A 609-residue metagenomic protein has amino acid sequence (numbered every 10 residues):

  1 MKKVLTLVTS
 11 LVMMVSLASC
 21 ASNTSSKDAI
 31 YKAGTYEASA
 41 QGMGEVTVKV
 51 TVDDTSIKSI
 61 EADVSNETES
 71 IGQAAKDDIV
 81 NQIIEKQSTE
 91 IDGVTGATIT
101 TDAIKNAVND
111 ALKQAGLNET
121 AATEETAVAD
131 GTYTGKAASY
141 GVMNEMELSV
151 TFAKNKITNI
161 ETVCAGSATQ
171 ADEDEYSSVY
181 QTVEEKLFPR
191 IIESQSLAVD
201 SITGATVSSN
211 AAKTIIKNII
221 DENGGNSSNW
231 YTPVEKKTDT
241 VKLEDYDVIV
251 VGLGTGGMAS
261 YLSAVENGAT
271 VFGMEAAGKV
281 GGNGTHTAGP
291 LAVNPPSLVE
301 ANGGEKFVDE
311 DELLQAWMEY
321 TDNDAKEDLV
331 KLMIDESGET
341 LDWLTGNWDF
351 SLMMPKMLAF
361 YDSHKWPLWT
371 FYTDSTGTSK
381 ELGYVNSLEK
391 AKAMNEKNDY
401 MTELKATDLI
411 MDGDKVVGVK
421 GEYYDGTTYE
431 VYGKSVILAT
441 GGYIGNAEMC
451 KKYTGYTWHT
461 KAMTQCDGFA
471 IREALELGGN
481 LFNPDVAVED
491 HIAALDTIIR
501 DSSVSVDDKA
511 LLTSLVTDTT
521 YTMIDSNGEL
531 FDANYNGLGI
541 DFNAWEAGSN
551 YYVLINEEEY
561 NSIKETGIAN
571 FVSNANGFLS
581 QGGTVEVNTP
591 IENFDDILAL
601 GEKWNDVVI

Functional and structural regions predicted by a protein language model:
S16-S19: C-terminal motif of bacterial Sec signal peptides marking the signal peptidase cleavage site
S25-Y231: Active-site- and interface-proximal helix/loop "cap" or "latch" segments in soluble metabolic and energy-transducing
L243-G273: N-terminal Rossmann-like FAD-binding beta1-loop-alpha1 element of flavoenzymes
E266-H286: Glycine-rich FAD pyrophosphate-binding loop
A292-M333: Glycine-rich active-site loop/strand segments that organize a redox cofactor
M333-T427, N446-E448, A494, I609: Conserved redox-cofactor binding core of oxidoreductases
G426-T427, V431-R500: Glycine-rich loop(s) and the adjacent beta-strand/alpha-helix scaffold that form part
I471-E473, N480-V608: An anion/pyrophosphate-binding glycine-rich loop and adjacent beta-alpha core in soluble alpha-beta enzymes
